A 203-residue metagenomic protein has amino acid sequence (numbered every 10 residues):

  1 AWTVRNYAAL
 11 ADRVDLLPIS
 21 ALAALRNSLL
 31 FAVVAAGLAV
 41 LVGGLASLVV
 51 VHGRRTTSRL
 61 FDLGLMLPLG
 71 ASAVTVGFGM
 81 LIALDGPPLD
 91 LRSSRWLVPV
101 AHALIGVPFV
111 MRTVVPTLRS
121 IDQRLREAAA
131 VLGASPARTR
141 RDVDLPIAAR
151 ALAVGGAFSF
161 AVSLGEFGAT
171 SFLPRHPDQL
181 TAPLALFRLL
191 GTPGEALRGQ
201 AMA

Functional and structural regions predicted by a protein language model:
A1-I19, L164, T170-A203: Interhelical loop and adjacent transmembrane-helix boundary motif in polytopic membrane transport permeases
A1-L60: Phosphate-binding active sites in nucleotide-utilizing proteins
A9, P18-I19, G53-L60, V74-I105 (+2 more regions): Membrane-interfacial helix termini and adjacent extracytoplasmic/periplasmic loops of multi-pass transporters
L25, L29, V33, G37 (+7 more regions): Residue-level signature of the transmembrane alpha-helical core of multi-pass small-molecule transporters
L25, V49-V50, L67, R124-L132 (+2 more regions): Short hydrophobic faces within alpha-helices
V34-L65, L81-I82, G86, Q123-L125 (+1 more regions): Transmembrane-helix boundary motif in ABC transporter permease subunits
L41-L45, F78, L97, L104-L125 (+3 more regions): Membrane-embedded alpha-helices of multi-pass transport/permease systems
L67, A71, L104, M111-V114 (+2 more regions): Transmembrane alpha-helices
